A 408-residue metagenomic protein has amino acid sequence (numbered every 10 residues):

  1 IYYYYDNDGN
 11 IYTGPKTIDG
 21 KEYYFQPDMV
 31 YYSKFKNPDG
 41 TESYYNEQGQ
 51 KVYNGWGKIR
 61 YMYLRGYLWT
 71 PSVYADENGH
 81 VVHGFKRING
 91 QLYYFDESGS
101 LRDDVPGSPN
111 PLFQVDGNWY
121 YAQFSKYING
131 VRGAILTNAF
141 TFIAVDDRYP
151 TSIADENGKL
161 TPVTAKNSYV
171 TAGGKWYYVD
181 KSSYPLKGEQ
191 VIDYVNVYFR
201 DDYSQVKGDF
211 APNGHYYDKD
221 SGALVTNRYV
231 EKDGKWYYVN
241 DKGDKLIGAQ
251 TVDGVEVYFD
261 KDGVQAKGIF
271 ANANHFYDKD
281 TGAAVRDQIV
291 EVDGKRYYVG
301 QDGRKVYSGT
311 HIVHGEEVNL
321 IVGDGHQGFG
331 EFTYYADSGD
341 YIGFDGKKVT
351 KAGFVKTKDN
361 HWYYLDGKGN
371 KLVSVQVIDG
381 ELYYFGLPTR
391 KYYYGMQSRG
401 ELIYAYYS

Functional and structural regions predicted by a protein language model:
I1-S408: Extracellular adhesion/carbohydrate-binding repeat motifs centered on closely spaced tryptophans
